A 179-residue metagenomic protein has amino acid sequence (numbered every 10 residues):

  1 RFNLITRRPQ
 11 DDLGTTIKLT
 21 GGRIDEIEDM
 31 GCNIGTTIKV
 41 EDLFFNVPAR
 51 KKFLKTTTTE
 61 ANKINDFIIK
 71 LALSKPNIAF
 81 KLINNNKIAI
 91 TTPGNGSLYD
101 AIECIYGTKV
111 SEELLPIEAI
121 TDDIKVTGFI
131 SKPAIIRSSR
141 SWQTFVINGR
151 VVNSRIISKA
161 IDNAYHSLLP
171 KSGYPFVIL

Functional and structural regions predicted by a protein language model:
R1-L179: N-terminal phosphate-binding caps/lids of nucleotide- and nucleic-acid-binding domains
